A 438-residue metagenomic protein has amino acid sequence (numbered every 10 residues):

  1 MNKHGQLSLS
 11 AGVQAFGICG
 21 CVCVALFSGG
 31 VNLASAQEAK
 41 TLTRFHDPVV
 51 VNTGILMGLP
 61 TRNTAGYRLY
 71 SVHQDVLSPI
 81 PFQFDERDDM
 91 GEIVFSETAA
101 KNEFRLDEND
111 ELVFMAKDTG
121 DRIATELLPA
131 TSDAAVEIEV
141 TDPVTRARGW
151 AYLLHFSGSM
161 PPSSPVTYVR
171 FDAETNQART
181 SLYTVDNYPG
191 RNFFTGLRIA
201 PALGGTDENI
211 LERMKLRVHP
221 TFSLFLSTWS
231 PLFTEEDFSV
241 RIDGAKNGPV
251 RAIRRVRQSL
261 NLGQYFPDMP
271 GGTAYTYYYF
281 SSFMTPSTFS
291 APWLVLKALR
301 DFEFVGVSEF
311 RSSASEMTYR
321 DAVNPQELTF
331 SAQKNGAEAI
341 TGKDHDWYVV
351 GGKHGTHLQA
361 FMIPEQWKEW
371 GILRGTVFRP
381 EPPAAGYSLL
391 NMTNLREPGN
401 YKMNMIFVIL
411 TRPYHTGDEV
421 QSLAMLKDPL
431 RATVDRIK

Functional and structural regions predicted by a protein language model:
M1-G12: N-terminal secretory signal peptides that target proteins for export/translocation
S10, Q14, G54-P60, T64-G66 (+4 more regions): A composition-driven signal for long, intrinsically disordered, charge-rich low-complexity tracts
Q14-G29: Bacterial N-terminal signal peptides
F16, E38-K40, K101-E103, G336-A337 (+1 more regions): Generic structural signal for short, flexible, solvent-exposed coil/loop and linker residues
G30-S35: Sec/Tat signal peptide C-region and signal peptidase I cleavage site
Q37-Q177: Alpha-mannosidase-like glycoside hydrolase catalytic domains involved in N-glycan trimming, generalizing to other
R122-S239: Solvent-exposed N-terminal domain segments of exported/luminal and surface proteins
D186-K438: Beta-strand/loop-rich accessory regions of lumenal/periplasmic or secreted enzymes, predominantly carbohydrate-active
